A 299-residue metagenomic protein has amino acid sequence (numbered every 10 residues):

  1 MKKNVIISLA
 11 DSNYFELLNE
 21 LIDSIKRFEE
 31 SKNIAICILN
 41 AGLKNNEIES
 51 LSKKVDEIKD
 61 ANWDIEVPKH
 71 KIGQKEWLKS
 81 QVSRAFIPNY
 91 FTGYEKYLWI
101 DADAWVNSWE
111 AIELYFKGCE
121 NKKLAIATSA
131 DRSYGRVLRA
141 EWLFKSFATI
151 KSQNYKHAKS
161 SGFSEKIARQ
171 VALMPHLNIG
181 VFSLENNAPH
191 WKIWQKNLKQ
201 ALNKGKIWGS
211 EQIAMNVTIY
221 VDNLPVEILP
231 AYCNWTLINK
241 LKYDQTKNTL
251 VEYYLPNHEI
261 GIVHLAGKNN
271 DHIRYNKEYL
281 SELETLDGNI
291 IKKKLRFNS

Functional and structural regions predicted by a protein language model:
M1-S299: Glycosyltransferase catalytic domains, chiefly GT-A lineage
